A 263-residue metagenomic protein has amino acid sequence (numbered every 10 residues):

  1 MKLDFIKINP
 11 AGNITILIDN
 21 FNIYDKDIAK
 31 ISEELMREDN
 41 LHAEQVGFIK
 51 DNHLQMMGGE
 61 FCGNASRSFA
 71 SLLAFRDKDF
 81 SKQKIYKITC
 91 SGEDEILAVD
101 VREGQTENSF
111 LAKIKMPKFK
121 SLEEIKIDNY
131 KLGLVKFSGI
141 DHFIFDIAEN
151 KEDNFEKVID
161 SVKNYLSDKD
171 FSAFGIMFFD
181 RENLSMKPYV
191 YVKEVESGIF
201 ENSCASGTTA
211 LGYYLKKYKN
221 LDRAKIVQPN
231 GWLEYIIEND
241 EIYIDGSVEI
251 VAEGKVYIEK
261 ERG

Functional and structural regions predicted by a protein language model:
M1-F110, S121, H142-G263: A glycine-rich beta-to-alpha transition motif near the start of alpha/beta enzyme domains, typified by
S109-G133: Aspartyl protease catalytic core from the pepsin/retropepsin fold
